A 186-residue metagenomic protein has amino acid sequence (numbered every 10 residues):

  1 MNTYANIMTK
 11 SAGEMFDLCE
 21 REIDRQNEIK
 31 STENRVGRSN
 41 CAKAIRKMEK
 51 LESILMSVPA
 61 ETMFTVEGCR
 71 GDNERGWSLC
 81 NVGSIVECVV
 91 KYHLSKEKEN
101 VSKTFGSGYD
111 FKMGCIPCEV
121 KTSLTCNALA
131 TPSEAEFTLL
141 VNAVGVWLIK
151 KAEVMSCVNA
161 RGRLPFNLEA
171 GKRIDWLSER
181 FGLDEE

Functional and structural regions predicted by a protein language model:
M1-E186: Nucleic-acid endonuclease domains
